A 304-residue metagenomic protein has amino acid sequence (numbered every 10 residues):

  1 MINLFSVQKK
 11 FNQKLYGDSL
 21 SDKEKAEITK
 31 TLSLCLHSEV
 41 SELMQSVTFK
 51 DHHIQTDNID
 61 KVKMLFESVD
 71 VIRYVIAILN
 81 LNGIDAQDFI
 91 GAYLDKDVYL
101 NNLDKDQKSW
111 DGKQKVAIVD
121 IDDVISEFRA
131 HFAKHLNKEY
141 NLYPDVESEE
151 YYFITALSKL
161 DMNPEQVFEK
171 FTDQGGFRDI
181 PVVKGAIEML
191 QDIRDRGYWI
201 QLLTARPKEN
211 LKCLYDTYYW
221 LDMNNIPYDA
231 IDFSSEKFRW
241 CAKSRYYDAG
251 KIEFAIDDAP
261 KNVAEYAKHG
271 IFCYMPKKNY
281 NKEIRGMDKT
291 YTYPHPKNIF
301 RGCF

Functional and structural regions predicted by a protein language model:
M1-G112: Flexible "arm" and connector segments at domain edges
K23, E27, E169-I180, T204-K208: Surface-exposed cleft-lining segments at the edges of enzyme active sites
D111-P164: Active-site neighborhood of HAD-like aspartate-dependent phosphohydrolases
L142-P144, E150-E188, Y198: Metal-dependent phosphoesterase signature
F177, A186-T217: Substrate-recognition element of Asp-dependent hydrolases with the DxDx(T/V) motif
L203-K208, Y218-W240: A short, structured active-site edge motif that brings together acidic residues
S234, F238-A267: Conserved Lys-Pro-Asp/Glu-containing loop-to-beta segment of HAD-superfamily phosphomonoesterases, centered on
F254-P294: Acidic, Mg2+-coordinating phosphoryl-transfer loop and its flanking beta/alpha structural elements, shared across
